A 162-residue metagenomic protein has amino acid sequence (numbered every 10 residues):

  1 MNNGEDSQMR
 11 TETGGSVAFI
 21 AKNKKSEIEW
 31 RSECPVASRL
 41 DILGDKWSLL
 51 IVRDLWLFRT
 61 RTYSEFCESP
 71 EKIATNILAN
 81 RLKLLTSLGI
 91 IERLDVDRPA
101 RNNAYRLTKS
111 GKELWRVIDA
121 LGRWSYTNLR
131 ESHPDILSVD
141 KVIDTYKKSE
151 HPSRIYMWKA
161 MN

Functional and structural regions predicted by a protein language model:
M1-A21, K109, R116-N162: C-terminal regulatory/oligomerization modules of transcriptional regulators
A18-L40: Short, Lys/Arg-enriched N-terminal segment that forms or immediately precedes the first helix of a structured domain
A21-N23, E29-W30, W47-S48, V52 (+3 more regions): Short histidine
C34-A74: N-terminal helix-turn-helix DNA-binding core of bacterial DNA-binding proteins
G44, D97-A120: Basic, amphipathic "hinge/linker" alpha-helix immediately C-terminal to the N-terminal HTH DNA-binding motif
L50, D54, I90-E92, A120: Solvent-exposed, amphipathic alpha-helical segments
S64, K83, N103: Residues within the helices of the helix-turn-helix
S69-A100: Canonical helix-turn-helix DNA-binding module
